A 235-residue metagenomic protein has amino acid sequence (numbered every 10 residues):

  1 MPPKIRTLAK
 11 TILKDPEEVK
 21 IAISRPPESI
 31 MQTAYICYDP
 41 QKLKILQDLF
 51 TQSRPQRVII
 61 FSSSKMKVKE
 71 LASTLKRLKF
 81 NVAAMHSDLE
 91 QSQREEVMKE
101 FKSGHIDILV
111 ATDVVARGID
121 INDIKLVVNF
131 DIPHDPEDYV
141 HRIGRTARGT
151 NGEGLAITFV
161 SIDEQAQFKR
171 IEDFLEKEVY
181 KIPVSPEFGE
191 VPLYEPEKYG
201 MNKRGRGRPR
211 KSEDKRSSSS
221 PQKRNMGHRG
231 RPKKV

Functional and structural regions predicted by a protein language model:
M1-L193: Conserved helicase RecA-like core
S103, F174-V235: Basic Arg/Gly/Lys-rich low-complexity intrinsically disordered segments
